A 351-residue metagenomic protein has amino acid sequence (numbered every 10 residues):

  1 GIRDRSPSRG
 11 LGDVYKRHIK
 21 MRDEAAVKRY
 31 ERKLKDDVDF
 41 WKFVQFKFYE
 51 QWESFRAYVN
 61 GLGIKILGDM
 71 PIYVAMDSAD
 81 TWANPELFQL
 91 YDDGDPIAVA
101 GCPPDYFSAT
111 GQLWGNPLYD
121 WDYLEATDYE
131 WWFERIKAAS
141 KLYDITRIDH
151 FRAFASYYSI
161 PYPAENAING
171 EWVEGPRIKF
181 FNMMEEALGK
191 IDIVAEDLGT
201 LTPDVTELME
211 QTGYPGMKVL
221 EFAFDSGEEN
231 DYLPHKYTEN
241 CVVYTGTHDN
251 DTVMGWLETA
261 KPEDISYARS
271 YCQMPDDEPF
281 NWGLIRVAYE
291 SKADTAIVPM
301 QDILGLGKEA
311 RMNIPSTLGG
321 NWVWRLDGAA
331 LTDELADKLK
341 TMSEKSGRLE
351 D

Functional and structural regions predicted by a protein language model:
G1-Y15: Short, small-residue-biased leader/transition segments that mark boundaries at the very start of proteins
R32-K47, G111-E130, E165-V173, Y271-P275 (+1 more regions): The substrate-binding groove and active-site-proximal loops of carbohydrate-active enzymes, especially glycoside
W41, F46-V74: Conserved, well-ordered alpha-helix/loop/beta-strand core segments that scaffold catalytic motifs
F48-Y58, T127-Y214: Active-site neighborhood of glycoside hydrolase catalytic domains
V59, D69, I148, I193 (+2 more regions): Conserved, mostly hydrophobic/aromatic
T81-Y106, G170-F180, Y214-F224: Acidic, His- and aromatic-enriched active-site or binding-groove loops in soluble protein domains that engage sugars
L87, I191, D197-K308: Conserved alpha/beta catalytic core and glycan-binding cleft of carbohydrate-active enzymes
G305-D351: Structured C-terminal cap/extension of enzyme domains
